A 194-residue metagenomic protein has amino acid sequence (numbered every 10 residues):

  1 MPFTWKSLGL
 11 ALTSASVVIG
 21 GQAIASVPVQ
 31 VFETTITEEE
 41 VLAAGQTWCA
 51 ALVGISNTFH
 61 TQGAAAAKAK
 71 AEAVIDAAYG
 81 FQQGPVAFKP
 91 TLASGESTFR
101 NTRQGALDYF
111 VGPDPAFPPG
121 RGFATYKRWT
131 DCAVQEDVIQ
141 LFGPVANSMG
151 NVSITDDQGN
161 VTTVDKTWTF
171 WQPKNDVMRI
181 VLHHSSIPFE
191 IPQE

Functional and structural regions predicted by a protein language model:
M1-L10: Bacterial N-terminal signal peptides that target proteins for export
G9-I19: Bacterial N-terminal signal peptides
I24-F81: Short, low-complexity N-terminal intrinsically disordered segments enriched in polar/charged residues
V27-V31, F189-E194: A short, highly charged, low-complexity intrinsically disordered segment
L52, V152-I154, H184: Short beta-strand segments enriched in hydrophobic/aromatic residues within well-folded beta-rich domains
T61-D137: A solvent-exposed, acidic/Ser-Thr-rich amphipathic alpha-helical stretch
F117-K166: Acidic, glycine-rich flexible loop segments
L141-M149, Q158-Q193: Short beta-strand edge/turn micro-motifs at domain boundaries
